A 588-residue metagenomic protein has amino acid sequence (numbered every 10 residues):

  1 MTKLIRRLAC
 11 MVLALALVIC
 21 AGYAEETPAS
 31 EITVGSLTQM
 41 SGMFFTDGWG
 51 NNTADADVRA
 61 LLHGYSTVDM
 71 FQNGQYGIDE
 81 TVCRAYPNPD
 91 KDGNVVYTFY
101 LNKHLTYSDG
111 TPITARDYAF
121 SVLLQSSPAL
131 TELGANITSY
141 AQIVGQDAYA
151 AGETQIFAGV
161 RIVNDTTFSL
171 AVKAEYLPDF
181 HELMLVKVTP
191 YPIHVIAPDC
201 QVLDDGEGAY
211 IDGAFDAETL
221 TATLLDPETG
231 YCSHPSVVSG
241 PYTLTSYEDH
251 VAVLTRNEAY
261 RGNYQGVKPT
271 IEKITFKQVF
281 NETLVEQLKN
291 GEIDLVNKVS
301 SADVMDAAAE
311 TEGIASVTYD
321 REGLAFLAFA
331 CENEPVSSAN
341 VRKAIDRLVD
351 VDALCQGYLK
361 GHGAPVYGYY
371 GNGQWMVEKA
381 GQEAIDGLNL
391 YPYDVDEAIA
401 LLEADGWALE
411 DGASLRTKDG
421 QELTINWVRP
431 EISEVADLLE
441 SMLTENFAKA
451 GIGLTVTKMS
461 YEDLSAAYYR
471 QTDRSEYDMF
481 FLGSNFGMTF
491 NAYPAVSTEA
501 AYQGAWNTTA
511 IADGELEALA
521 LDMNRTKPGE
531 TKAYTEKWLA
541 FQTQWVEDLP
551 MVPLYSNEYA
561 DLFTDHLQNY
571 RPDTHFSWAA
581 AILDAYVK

Functional and structural regions predicted by a protein language model:
G35-D92: N-terminal lobe/hinge region of extracytoplasmic solute-binding protein
A85-S139, V163, S169, D179 (+3 more regions): Aromatic- and charge-enriched surface segment that lines or borders ligand/interaction sites
A135-E218: Surface-exposed binding/hinge segments that line and control ligand-binding clefts or catalytic entry sites
V186-G266, K273, V395, A400: Gly/Pro-rich hinge or "lid" segments in bacterial periplasmic/extracellular proteins
G230-S233, H250, A259-A307, G453: Ligand-site clamp/hinge motif
Y247-D249, A408-G483: Ligand/substrate-recognition segments at binding pockets and active sites
V251, L348-E383, V435-T444, R470-K588: Detector for C-terminal structural segments
A339-E445: Append "and occasionally in soluble cytosolic enzymes with long acidic Gly/Pro-rich linkers
